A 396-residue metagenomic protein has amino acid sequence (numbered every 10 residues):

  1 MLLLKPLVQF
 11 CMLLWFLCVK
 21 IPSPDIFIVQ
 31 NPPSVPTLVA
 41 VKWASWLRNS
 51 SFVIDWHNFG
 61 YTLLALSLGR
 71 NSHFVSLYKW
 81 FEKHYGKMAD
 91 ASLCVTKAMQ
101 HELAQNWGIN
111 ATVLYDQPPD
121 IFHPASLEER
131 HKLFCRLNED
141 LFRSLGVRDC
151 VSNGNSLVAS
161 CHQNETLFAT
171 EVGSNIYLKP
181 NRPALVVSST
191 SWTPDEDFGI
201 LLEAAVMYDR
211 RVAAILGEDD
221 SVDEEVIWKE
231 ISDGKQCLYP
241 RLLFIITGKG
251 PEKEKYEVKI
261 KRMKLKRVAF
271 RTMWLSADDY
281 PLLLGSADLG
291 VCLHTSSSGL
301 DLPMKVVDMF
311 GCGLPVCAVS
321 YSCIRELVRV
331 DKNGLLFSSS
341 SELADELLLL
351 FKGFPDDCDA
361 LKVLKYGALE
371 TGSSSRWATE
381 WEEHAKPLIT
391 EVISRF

Functional and structural regions predicted by a protein language model:
P36-V39, W43-L47, I54, S72-S92 (+1 more regions): Membrane-proximal helix-turn-helix segments that form the acceptor-binding/catalytic region of lipid-linked
K87-M88, L93-C94, M99-C161: Helix-loop-beta element that forms the nucleotide-linked donor phosphate-binding surface in glycosyltransferases
D90, M263-L265, P281-D301, L314: Acidic donor-binding loop of glycosyltransferase active sites
F142-S160, A169, N175-E196, L202-M207 (+1 more regions): Conserved donor-binding/catalytic core segment of Leloir-type glycosyltransferases
S191, V330-D331, L335-S341, L350-D356: Conserved acidic donor-binding segment of nucleotide-sugar-dependent glycosyltransferases
V222-G248, K253-L282: Nucleotide-activated donor-binding/catalytic signature segment of Leloir-type glycosyltransferases, i.e., the conserved
L289-C292, D308-G311, P315-V319, V328 (+1 more regions): Short hydrophobic beta-strand element within catalytic cores of glycosyltransferases and related nucleotide-activated
P355-F396: A charged, aromatic-enriched C-terminal amphipathic alpha-helix characteristic of glycosyltransferases across folds
